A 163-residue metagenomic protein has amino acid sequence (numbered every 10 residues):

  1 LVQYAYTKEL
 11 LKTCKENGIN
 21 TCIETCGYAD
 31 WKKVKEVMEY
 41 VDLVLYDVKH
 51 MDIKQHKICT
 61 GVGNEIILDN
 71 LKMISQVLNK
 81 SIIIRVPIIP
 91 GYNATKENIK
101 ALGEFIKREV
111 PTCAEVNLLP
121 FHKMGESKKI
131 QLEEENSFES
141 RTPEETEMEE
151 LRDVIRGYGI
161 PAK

Functional and structural regions predicted by a protein language model:
L1-M124, I130: Conserved AdoMet/S-adenosylmethionine-binding subsite of the radical SAM
K57, S137-E149: A short acidic, glycine-rich active-site loop that binds or catalyzes chemistry on phosphate/adenosine moieties
H122, R141, G157-G159: Accessory terminal helices/loops
I130-F138: Short glycine/proline- and charge-enriched loop/turn segments that cap or connect secondary-structure elements
E145-K163: A cross-taxonomic marker for long C-terminal extensions/tails that follow the last structured domain
